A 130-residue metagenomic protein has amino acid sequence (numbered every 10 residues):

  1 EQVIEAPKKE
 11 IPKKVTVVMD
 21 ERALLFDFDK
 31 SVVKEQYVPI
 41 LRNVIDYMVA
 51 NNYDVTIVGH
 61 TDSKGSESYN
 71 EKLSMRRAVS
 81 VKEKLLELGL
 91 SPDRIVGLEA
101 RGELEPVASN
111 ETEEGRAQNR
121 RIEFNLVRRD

Functional and structural regions predicted by a protein language model:
E1-V55, S91, R128-D130: Periplasmic peptidoglycan-binding/tethering modules of Gram-negative envelope proteins
S31-K34, V38, H60-D130: Periplasmic OmpA-like peptidoglycan-binding domain that tethers envelope proteins to the cell wall
